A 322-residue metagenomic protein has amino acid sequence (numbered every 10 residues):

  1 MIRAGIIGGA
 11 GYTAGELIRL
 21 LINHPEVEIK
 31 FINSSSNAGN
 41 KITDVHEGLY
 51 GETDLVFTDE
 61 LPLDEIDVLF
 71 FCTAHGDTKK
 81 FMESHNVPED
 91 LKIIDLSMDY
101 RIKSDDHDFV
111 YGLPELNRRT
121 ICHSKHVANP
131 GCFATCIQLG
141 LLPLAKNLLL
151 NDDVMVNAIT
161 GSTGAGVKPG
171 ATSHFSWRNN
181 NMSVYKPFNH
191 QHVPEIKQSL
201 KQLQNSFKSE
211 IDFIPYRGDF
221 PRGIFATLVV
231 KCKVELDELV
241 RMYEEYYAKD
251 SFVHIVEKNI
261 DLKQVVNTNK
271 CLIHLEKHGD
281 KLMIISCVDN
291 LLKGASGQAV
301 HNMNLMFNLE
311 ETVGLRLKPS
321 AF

Functional and structural regions predicted by a protein language model:
M1-N180, Y185-P187, N205-S206, H274-H278 (+2 more regions): N-terminal Rossmann-like NAD(P) cofactor-binding subdomain of oxidoreductases, focused on the glycine-rich
I18, Q138-A145, V193-K197, E244 (+1 more regions): Predominant activation on well-ordered alpha-helical scaffold segments within soluble catalytic domains
L20, H24, N147, S199-L203 (+3 more regions): Change "in soluble alpha/beta enzymes" to "in soluble alpha/beta proteins
A158-T160, P215, E257: A general secondary-structure junction signal
V184-F188, Y216, D261-V265: Short Gly/Pro-enriched turn/cap motifs at secondary-structure boundaries
F188-I255: C-terminal substrate-binding/catalytic lobe of Rossmann-fold NAD(P)-dependent dehydrogenases
A226-F322: C-terminal active-site/capping subdomain that shapes the small-molecule cofactor and substrate pocket of enzyme
